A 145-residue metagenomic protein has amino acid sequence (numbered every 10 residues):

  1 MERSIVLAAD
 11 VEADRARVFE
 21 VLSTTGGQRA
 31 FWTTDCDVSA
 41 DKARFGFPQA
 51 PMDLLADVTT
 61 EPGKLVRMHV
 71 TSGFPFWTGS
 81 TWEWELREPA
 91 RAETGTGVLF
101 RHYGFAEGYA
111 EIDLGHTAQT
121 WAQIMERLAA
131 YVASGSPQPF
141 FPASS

Functional and structural regions predicted by a protein language model:
M1-D37: Hydrophobic ligand-binding cavity/cleft-lining segments
S4-V6, P51-L55, W77-E83: Short, surface-exposed coil-to-beta transition loops
D14, A50, E61-G63, P89-T94: Short strand-connecting beta-turns/loops that link adjacent beta-strands
A16, G27, L65-V66, A133 (+1 more regions): Generic structural signal for secondary-structure transition and capping sites
V18-L22, Q28, A43-F45, D57 (+4 more regions): Hydrophobic pocket/interface hotspot
G26-F74: Glycine-rich portal/gate segments that line the openings of hydrophobic small-molecule binding cavities
G73-Q123, L128-A130, P139-F141: Beta-strand/loop substructures that line and gate deep hydrophobic ligand-binding cavities in soluble
G135-S145: Short, flexible loop/turn segments with low-complexity composition
